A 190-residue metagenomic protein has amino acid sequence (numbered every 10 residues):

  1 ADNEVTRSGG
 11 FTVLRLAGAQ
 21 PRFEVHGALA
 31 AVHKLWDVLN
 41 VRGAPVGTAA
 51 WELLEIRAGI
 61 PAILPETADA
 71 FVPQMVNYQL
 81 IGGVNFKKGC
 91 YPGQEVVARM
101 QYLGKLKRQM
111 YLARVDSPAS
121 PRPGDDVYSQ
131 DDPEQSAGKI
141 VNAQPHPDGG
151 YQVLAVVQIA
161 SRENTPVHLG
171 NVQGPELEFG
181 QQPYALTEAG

Functional and structural regions predicted by a protein language model:
A1-A58: Acidic, low-complexity central loop/insert segments
A1-G10, A58-A70, L186-G190: Short, low-order "capping/linker" segments at domain edges
E4-V13, V97, Q135-I140: Short amphipathic beta-strand starts and helix->beta connectors
T48, L54-Q79: Short, conserved active-site entrance elements at the starts or edges of catalytic domains
V76-V84, A98-G190: Glycine-rich, small/acidic residue-mixed loop/short-helix segments
